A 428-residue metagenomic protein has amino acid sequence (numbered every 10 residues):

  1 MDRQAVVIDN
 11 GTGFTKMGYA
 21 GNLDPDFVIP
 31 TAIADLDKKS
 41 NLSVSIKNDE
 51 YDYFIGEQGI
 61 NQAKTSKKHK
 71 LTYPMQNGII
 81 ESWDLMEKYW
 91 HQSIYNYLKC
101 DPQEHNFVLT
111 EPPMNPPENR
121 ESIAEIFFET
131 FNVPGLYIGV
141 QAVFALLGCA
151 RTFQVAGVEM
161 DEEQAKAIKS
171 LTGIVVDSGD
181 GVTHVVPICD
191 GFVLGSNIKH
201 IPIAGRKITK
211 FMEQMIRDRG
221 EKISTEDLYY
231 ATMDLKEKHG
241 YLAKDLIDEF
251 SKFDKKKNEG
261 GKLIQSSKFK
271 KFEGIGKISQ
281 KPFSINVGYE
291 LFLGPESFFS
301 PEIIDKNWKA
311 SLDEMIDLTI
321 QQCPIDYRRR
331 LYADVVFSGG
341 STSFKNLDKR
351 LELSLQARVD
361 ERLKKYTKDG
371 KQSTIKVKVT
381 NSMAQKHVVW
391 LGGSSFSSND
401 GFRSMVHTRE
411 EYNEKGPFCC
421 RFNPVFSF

Functional and structural regions predicted by a protein language model:
M1-F428: C-terminal region/appendage detector
